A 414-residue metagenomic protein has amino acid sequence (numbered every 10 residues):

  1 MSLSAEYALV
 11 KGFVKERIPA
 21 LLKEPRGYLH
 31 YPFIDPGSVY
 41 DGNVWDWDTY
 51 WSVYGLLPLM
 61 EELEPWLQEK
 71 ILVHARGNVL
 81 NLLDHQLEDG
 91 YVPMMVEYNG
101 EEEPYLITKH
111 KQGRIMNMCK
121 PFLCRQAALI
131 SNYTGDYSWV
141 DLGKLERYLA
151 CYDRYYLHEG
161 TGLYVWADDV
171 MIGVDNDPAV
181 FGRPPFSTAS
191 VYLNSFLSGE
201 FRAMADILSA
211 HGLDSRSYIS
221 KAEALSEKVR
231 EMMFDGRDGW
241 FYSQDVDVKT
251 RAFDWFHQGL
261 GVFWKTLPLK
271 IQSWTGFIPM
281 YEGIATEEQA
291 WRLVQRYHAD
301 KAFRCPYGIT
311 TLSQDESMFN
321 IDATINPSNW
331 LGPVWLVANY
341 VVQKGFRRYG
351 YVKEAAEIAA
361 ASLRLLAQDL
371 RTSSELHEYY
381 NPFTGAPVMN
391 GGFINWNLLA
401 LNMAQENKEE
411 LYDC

Functional and structural regions predicted by a protein language model:
M1-S2, E16-D46, Y54-L59: Asp/Glu-centered strand-loop micro-motifs enriched in Gly/Pro and often flanked by an aromatic residue
S2, Y40, K70, K111 (+9 more regions): A structural signal for alpha-helical segments
S2-R17, W66, K70, G77-V92 (+5 more regions): Active-site acid/base region of carbohydrate-active enzymes
L3-E24, G42-N43, G113, S187-L197 (+1 more regions): Short acidic-aromatic active-site loops that bind/stabilize oxyanions
A5-L9, L21-P25, D89-V96, Y156-D168 (+3 more regions): Catalytic cores of carbohydrate-active enzymes
Y28-S38, M94-R114, V170-A189, D254-G261 (+2 more regions): Acidic/His metal-coordination segments adjacent to aromatic residues that form catalytic metal sites in metalloenzymes
G42-V165, V191-N194, S273, P333-A355 (+2 more regions): Aromatic-rich carbohydrate-recognition surfaces in CAZymes
H110, P184-S187, R251-F303, S328-I358 (+1 more regions): Aromatic (Trp/Tyr) and acidic
